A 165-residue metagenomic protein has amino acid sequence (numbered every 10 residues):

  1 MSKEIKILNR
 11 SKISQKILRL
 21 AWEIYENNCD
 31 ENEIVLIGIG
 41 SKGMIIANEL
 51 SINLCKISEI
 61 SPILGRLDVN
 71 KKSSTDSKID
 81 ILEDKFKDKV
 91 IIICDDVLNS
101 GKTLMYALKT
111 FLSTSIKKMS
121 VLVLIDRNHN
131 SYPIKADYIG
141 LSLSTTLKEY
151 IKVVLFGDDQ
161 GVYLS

Functional and structural regions predicted by a protein language model:
M1-N32: Active-site-facing substrate-recognition patch
I13, L36, M119: Residue-level signature of catalytic and energy-coupling elements of molecular machines, predominantly ATP/GTP-dependent
I17, N48, I52-V90, K102-M105 (+1 more regions): Short, glycine/charge-rich flexible loops or terminal/linker lids adjacent to PRPP-binding catalytic cores
W22, E26, N48, I52-K56 (+2 more regions): Short, well-ordered alpha-helices that flank and scaffold nucleotide-derived cofactor binding pockets
D30-G40: Short glycine-rich phosphate-binding loop at a beta-alpha junction
E33, S61-I63, V90, K117-V121: Residues at the starts of beta-strands that form the adenosine-phosphate
V90-K118: Internal catalytic or translocation cores that form aromatic/hydrophobic pockets or channels for amphipathic metabolites
K109-S165: PRPP-dependent phosphoribosyltransferase catalytic core
